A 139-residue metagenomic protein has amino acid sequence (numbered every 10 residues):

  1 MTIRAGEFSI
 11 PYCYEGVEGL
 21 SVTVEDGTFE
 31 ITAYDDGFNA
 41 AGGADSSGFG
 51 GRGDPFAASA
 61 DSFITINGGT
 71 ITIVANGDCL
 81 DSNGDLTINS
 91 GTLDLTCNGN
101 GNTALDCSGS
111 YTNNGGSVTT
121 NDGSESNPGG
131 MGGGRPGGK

Functional and structural regions predicted by a protein language model:
M1-K139: A composition-driven surface/loop motif
